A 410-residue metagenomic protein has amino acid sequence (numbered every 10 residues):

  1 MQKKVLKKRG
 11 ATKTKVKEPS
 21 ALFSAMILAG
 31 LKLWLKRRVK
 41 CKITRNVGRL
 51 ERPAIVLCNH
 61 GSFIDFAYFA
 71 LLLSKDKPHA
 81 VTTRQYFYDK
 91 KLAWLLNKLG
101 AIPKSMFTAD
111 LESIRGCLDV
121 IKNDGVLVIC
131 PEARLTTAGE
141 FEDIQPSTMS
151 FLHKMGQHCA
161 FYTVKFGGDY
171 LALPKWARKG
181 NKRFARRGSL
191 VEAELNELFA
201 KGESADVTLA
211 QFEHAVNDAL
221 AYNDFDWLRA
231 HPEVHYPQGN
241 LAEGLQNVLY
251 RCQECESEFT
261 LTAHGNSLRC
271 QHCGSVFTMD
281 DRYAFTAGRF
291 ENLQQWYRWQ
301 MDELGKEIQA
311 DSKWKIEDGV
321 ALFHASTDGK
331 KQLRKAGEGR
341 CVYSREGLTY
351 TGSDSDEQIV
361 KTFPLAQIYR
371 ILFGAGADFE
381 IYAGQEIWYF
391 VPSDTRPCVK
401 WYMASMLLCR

Functional and structural regions predicted by a protein language model:
F23-H60: Helix-to-loop junction immediately C-terminal to a conserved catalytic motif
L50-T108, G156: Catalytic core of membrane glycerolipid acyltransferases/transacylases, capturing the structured, soluble-facing
V56, C341-T351, D356-A377: Phosphoinositide-dependent membrane-docking surfaces
V120-T148: Catalytic-site beta-strand/loop segments enriched in glycine and acidic/polar residues
T137-A210, H214, Y236-A242, Q246-E254 (+1 more regions): A cross-family acyltransferase "interaction/gating" segment
F259-T262, M279-D280: Short, non-ligating residues that shape and space the ligands of small metal-coordination modules and catalytic
T278-D356: Long, charge-rich boundary regions
F363-R410: Acidic, Ser/Thr- and proline-rich intrinsically disordered linker/docking segments of eukaryotic scaffolds
